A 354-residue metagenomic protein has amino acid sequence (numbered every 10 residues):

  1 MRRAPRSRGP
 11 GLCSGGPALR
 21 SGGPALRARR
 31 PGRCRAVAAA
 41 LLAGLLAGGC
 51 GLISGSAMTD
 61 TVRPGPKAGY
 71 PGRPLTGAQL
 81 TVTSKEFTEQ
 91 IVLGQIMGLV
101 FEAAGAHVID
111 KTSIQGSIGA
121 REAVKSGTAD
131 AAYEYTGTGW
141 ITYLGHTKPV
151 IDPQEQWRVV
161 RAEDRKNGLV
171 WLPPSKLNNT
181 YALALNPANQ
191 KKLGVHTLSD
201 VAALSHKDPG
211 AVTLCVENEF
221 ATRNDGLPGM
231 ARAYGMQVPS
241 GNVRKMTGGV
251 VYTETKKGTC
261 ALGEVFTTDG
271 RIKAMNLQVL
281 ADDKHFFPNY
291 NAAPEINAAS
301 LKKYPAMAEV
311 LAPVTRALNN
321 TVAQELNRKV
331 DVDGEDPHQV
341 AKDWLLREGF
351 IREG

Functional and structural regions predicted by a protein language model:
L45-G49: C-terminal motif of bacterial Sec signal peptides marking the signal peptidase cleavage site
G51-S54: Bacterial signal peptide processing site
S56-T81, A202-T213, F350-G354: Immediate post-signal peptide segment of exported/extracytoplasmic ligand-binding proteins
T76-E89, H107-T112, G210-C215: Short, well-ordered beta-strand elements
Y143-L172, T259, R271-K284: Ligand-binding "clamshell"
P153-T213, R316-N320: A conserved helix-loop-strand patch within extracytoplasmic ligand-binding domains of the periplasmic binding
Y181-K191, N291-Y304: A bilobed periplasmic-binding-protein/Venus flytrap-type ligand-binding module shared by bacterial periplasmic
K207-D282: Ligand-binding pocket segment of bilobal, Venus flytrap-like solute-binding proteins
